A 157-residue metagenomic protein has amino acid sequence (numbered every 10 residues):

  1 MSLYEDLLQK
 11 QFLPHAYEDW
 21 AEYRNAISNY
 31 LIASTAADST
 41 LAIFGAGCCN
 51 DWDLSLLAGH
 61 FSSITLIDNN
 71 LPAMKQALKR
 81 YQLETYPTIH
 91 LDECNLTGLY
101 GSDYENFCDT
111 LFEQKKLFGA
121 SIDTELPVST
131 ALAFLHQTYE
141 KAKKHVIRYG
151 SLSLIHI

Functional and structural regions predicted by a protein language model:
M1-T35: Class I SAM-dependent methyltransferase Rossmann-like catalytic core, especially the SAM/SAH-binding loop
A16, W20-R24, G47, L132-Y139: A conditional alpha-helix N-cap/helix-loop micro-motif detector
I32-D38, A58-G59, I147-S151: Flexible, charged surface loops at secondary-structure boundaries
D38-C49: Conserved class I S-adenosyl-L-methionine
T40, S62-S63: Residues at the starts of beta-strands that form the adenosine-phosphate
C48-F61: Conserved SAM-binding loop of SAM-dependent methyltransferases across substrates and taxa, primarily the Class I
T65-G150: Class I S-adenosyl-L-methionine-dependent methyltransferase module
I155-I157: Conserved small/polar residues in nucleotide/adenosyl-binding loops
